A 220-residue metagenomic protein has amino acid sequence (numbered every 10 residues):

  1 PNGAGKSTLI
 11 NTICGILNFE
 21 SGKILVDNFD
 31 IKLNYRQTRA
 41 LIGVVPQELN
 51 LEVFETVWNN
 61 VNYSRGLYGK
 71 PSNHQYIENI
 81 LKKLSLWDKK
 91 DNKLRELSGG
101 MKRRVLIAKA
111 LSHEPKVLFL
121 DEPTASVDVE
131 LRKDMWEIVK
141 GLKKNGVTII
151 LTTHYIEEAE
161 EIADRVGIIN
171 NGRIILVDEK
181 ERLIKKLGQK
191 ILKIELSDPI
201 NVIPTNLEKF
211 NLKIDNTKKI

Functional and structural regions predicted by a protein language model:
C14: Helix-to-loop junction immediately C-terminal to a conserved catalytic motif
G22-D30, Q37-T38: Conserved ABC transporter NBD signature motif
N62, G66-K89: Conserved ABC ATPase "signature" region
K93-L97: Conserved ABC ATPase signature
E114: Conserved catalytic motifs of ABC-family nucleotide-binding domains
L118-D121: Catalytic Walker B motif of ABC-type/P-loop ATPase nucleotide-binding domains
W136-I220: ABC transporter nucleotide-binding domain
